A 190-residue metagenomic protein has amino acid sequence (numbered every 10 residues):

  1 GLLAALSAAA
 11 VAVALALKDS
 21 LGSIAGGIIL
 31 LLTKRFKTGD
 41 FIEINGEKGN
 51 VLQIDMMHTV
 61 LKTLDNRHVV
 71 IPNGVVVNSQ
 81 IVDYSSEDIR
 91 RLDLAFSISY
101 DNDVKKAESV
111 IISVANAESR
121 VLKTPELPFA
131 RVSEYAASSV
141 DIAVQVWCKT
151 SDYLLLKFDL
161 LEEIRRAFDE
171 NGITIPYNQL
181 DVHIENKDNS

Functional and structural regions predicted by a protein language model:
G1, A16, S20-L31: Membrane-spanning helices that line or support transport/gating and their immediate boundary helices in channels
G1-A8: Membrane-water interface of transmembrane alpha-helices in multipass transporters/channels
L3, D83-E87, E134-A137: Flexible hinge/switch segments at interdomain interfaces of large molecular machines
A9-A16, K34: Alpha-helical transmembrane segments and their membrane-interface exit regions
A14-K18, D83-S85: Short helix-coil transition sites and intra-membrane helix breaks within transmembrane domains of multi-pass
L21, R90-R91, V140, I164: N-terminal alpha-helical segment
L31-P125: Soluble accessory domains appended to multi-pass membrane transport proteins
I98, N102, I112, K123-S190: Solvent-exposed, non-transmembrane regulatory segments of membrane-associated proteins
